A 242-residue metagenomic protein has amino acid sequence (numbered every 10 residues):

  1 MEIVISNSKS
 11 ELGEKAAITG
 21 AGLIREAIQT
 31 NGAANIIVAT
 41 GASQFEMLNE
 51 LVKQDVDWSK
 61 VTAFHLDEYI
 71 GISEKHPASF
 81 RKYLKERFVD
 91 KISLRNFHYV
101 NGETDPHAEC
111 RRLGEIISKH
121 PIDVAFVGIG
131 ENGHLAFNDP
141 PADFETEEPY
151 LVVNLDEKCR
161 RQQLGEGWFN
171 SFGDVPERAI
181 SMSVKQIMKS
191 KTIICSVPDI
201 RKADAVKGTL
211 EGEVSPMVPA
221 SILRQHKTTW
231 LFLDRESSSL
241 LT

Functional and structural regions predicted by a protein language model:
M1-I36, H107: N-terminal glycine-/serine-/threonine-rich phosphate-binding loop
R25-Q54: Glycine-rich N-terminal segment of FAD-binding domains in flavoprotein oxidoreductases, spanning the beta-loop-helix
N35, D123-V124, T192: Structural motif
V38-S43, V127-E131, P198: Glycine-rich beta-strand-to-loop/alpha-helix junction loops that act as flexible
W58-F126: Ligand-binding beta-strand-loop-alpha-helix segment within the catalytic cores of soluble metabolic enzymes
H120-E145: Glycine-rich phosphate-binding loop
A136-M182: Class I SAM-dependent methyltransferase SAM-binding "motif I" and its flanking Rossmann-like core
M182-K185, K189-T242: ATP/nucleoside-binding phosphotransfer catalytic cores, i.e., glycine-rich phosphate-binding loops
